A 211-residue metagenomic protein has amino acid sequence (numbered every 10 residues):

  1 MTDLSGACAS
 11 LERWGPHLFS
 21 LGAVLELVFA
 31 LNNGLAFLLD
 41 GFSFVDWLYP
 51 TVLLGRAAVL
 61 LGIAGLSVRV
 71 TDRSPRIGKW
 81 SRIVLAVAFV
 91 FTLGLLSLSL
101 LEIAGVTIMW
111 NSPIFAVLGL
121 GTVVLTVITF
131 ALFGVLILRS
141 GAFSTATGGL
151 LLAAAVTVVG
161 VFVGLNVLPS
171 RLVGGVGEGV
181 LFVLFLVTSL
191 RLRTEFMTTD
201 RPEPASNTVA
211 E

Functional and structural regions predicted by a protein language model:
T2-E211: Hydrophobic, aromatic-enriched alpha-helical segments typical of multi-pass transmembrane helices
